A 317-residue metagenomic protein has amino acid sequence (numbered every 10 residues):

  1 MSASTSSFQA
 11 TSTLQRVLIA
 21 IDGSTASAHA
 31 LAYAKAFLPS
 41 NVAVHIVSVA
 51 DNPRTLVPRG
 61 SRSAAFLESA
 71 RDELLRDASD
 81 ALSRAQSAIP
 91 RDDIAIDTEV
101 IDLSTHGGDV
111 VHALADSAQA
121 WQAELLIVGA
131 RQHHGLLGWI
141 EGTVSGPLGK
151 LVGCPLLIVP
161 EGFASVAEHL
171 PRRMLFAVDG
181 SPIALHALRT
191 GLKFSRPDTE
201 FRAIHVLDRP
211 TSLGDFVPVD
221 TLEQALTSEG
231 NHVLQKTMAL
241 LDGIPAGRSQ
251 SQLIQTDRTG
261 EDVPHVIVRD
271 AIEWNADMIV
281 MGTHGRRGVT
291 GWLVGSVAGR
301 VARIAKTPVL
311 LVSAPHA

Functional and structural regions predicted by a protein language model:
M1-S12, Q86-L126, D242-I279, H316-A317: Structural beta-alpha unit
S6-E68, I94, L170-T227, A239-Q250 (+2 more regions): Small/aliphatic-rich secondary-structure junction motif
R71-R84, T227, N231-M238: Short, surface-exposed alpha-helical segments at coil->helix boundaries
D109, L125-P147, H169-P171, M278-R300: Glycine-rich, Arg-bearing micro-motifs that act as flexible, cationic patches
I127-A130, P155-E161, V309-S313: Short beta-strand elements of ligand-binding domains
V144, V152-G153, V297, A305: Short, structured coil segments at secondary-structure junctions
S145-A164: Short, structured interface segments
D262-A317: Protein-protein interaction modules outside structured cores
